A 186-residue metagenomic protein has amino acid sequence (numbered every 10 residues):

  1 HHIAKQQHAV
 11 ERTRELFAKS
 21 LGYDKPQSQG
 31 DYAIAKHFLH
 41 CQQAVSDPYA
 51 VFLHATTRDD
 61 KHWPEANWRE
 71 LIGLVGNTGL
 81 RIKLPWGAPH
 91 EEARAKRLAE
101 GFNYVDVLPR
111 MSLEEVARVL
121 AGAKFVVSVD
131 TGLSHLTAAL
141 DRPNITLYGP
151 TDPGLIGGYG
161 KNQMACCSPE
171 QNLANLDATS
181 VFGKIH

Functional and structural regions predicted by a protein language model:
H1-H186: Catalytic machinery of carbohydrate-active enzymes, primarily nucleotide-sugar-dependent glycosyltransferases
